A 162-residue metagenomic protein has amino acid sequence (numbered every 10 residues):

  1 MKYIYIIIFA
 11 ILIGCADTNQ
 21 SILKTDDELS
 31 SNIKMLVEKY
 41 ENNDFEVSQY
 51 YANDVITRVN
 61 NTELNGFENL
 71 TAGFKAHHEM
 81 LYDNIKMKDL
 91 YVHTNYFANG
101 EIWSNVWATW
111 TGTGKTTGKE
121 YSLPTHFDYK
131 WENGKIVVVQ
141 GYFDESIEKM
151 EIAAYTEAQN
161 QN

Functional and structural regions predicted by a protein language model:
Y3-I13: Sec-dependent N-terminal signal peptides
C15-F45, Q159-N162: Short, low-complexity N-terminal intrinsically disordered segments enriched in polar/charged residues
E28, D44-Y96, I102: A solvent-exposed, acidic/Ser-Thr-rich amphipathic alpha-helical stretch
I33, V37-Y40, Y51, F74 (+1 more regions): Hydrophobic alpha-helical core bundles mediating ligand binding, dimerization, or RNAP-core interactions
Q49, G100-E101, Y129-I136: Short, solvent-exposed coil/turn segments at beta-strand boundaries
E101-W107: Long, amphipathic, charge-rich alpha-helical segments that form helical bundles/coiled-coils
W107-K135: Exposed beta-sheet edge and beta->alpha loop/turn motif
V138-N162: Low-complexity, intrinsically disordered terminal/linker segments enriched in charged and Gly/Pro repeats
